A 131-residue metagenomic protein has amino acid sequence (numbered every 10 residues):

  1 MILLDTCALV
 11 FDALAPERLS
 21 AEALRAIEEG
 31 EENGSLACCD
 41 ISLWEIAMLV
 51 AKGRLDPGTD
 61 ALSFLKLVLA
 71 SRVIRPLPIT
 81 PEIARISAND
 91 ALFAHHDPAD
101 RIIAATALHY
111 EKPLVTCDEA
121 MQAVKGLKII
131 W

Functional and structural regions predicted by a protein language model:
M1, A104-W131: Acidic, PIN/NYN-like endoribonuclease modules and their adjacent C-terminal/linker elements
M1-C38, K52-L67, Y110: Short, well-structured N-terminal submotif of metal-dependent ribonuclease cores
D5, E45, D100, D118: Acidic active-site catalytic centers that drive phospho-/nucleotidyl reactions and related ester hydrolyses
T6-C7, I46, S87, A107: Generic structural signal for small/hydrophobic residues in well-ordered secondary structure, especially within
S35, V73-R75, K128: Conserved beta-strand segments of alpha/beta enzyme cores
G58-L62, S71-C117: Active-site neighborhoods of divalent-metal-dependent phosphate/nucleic-acid chemistry enzymes
